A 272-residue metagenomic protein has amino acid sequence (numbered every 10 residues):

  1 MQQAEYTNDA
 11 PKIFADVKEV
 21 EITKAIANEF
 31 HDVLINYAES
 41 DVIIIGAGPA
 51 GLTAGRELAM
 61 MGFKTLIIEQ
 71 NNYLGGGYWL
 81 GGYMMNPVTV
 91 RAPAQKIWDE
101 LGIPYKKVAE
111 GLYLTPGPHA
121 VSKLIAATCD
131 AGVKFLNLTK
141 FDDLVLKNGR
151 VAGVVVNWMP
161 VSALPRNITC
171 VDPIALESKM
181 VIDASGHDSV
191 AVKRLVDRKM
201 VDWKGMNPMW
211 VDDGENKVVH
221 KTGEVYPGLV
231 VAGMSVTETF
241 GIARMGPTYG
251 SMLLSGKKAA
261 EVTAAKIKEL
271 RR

Functional and structural regions predicted by a protein language model:
M1-D41, W158-V161, N207-V211, N216 (+1 more regions): Extreme N-terminal leader/targeting segments of oxidoreductases
I43, A59-W79: Glycine-rich FAD pyrophosphate-binding loop
I43-I45, I68, I174-G186: Short hydrophobic core segments
G46-A50: Glycine-rich Rossmann-fold phosphate-binding loop(s) that bind the pyrophosphate of adenine dinucleotide cofactors
Q70-A94: Conserved N-terminal glycine-rich FAD pyrophosphate-binding loop of Rossmann-like flavoproteins
G102-V181: Feature captures the FAD/FMN-dependent oxidoreductase FAD-binding
L164, D183-K199: Flavin (primarily FAD) binding-site architecture
T239-R271: A conserved FAD-binding loop/helix module that cradles the flavin
